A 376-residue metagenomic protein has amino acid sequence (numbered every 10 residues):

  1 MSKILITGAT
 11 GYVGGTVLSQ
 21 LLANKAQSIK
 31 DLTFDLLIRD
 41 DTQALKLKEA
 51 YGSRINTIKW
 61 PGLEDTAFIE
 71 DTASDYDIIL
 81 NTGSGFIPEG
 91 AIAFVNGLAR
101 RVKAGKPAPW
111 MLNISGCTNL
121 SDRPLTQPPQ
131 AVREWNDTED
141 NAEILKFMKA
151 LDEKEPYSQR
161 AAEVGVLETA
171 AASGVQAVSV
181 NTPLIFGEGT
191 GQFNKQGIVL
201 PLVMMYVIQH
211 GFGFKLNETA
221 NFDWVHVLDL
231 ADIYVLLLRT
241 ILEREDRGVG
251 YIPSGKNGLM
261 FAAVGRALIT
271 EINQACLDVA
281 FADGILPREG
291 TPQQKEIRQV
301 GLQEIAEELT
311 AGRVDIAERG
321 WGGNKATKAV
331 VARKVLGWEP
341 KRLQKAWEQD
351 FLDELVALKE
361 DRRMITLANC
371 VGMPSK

Functional and structural regions predicted by a protein language model:
S2-Q27: N-terminal Rossmann NAD(P)H-binding glycine-rich loop of SDR-like oxidoreductase domains
T7, N96-A161, V178, E188: Conserved Rossmann-fold NAD(P)-dependent oxidoreductase catalytic core, especially the SDR/UDP-sugar
V13, L230-Y234, A262, I272 (+2 more regions): Non-catalytic, hydrophobic alpha-helical segments
L32, R342-K376: Amphipathic terminal alpha-helices
I38-G105: NAD(P)H-binding glycine-rich loop region in Rossmannoid oxidoreductase-like domains and their noncatalytic homologs
A162-G191: Conserved beta-loop-beta element that borders a ligand/cofactor-binding pocket
L202-L228, I233-L237, I241-E245, I252-P253: A conserved pocket-lining segment of Rossmann-fold NAD(P)-dependent short-chain dehydrogenase/reductase
V249-I252, L259-F261, G265-A326: Terminal hydrophobic/aromatic helix or amphipathic segment near a protein terminus
